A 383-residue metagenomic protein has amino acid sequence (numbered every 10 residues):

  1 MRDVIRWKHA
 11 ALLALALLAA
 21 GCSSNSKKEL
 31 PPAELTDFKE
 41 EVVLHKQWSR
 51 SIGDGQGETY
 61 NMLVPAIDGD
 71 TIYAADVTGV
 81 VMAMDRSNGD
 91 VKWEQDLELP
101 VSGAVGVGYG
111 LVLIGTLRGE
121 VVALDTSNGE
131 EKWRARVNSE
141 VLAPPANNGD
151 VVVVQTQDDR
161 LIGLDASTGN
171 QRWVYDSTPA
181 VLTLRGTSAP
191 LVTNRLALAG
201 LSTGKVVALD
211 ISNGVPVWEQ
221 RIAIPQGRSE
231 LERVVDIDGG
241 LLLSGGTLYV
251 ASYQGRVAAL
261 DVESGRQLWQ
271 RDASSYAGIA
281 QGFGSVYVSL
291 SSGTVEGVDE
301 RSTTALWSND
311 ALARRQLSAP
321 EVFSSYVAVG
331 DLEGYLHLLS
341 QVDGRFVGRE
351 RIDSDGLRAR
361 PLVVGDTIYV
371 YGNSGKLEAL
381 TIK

Functional and structural regions predicted by a protein language model:
L18-G21: C-terminal motif of bacterial Sec signal peptides marking the signal peptidase cleavage site
S23-L30: Bacterial lipoprotein signal-peptidase II cleavage site
S26, E41-A66, W93-G108, E131-N148 (+5 more regions): Extracytoplasmic beta-rich repeat domains
D76, T116, T156-Q157, L201-S202 (+4 more regions): Structural signature of WD-repeat beta-propellers
M82, V122, I162, V207 (+4 more regions): WD40 beta-propeller blade core
D85-N88, D125-N128, D165-T168, I211-G214 (+4 more regions): Short loop/turn segments that connect beta-strands within beta-propeller blades
I352-K383: Blade-level signature of beta-propeller repeat domains, shared across WD40, Kelch, NHL, RCC1 and BNR/Asp-box propellers
